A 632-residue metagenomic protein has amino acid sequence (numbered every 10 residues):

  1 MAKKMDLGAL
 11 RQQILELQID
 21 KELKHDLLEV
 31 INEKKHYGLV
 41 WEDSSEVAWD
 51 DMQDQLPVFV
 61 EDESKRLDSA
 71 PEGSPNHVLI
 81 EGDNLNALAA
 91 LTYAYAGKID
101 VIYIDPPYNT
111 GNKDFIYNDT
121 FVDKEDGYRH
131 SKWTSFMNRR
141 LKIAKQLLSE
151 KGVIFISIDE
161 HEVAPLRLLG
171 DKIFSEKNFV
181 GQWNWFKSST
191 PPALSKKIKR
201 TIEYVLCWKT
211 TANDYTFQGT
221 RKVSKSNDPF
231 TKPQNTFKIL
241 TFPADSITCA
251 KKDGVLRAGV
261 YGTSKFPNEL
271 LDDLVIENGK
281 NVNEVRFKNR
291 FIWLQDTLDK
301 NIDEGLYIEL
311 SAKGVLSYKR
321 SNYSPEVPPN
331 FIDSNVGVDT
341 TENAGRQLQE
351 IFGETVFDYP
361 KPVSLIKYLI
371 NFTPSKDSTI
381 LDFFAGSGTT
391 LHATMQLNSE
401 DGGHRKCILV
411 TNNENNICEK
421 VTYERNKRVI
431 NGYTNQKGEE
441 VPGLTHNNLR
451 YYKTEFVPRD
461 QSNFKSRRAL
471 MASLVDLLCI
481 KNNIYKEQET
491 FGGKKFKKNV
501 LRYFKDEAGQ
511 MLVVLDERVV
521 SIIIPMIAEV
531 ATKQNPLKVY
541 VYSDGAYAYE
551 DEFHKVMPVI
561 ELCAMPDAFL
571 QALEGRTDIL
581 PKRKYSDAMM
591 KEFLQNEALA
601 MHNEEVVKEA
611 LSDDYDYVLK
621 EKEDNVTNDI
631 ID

Functional and structural regions predicted by a protein language model:
M1-V47, D273-N301, G305-E309, V514-L515 (+3 more regions): Coupling/switch/interface segments within P-loop NTPase motor domains and analogous charged loops in nucleic-acid
M1-Y103, G111-S135, R139, G545-A546 (+2 more regions): DnaQ-like (DEDDh/DEDDy) 3′-5′ exonuclease domain used for proofreading and 3′-end trimming on nucleic acids
G97-F115, G170, I380-M395: Conserved proline-anchored active-site loop of SAM-dependent methyltransferases that bridges a beta-strand
D126-T134, V163, V363-Q436: Conserved S-adenosyl-L-methionine
H130-W183, I408, V421-I430, T434-Q436: Conserved Class I SAM-dependent methyltransferase catalytic core
T190-K252, R459-D460, F464-S473: Flexible, glycine-/basic-rich loop-and-beta segments that form/coincide with the SAM-dependent methyltransferase
R221-E350, K361-T379, S387, A393 (+1 more regions): Segments forming glycine/polar-rich beta-alpha architectures that bind adenosine-containing cofactors
Q396, E400-D632: PRPP-dependent phosphoribosyltransferase catalytic core
